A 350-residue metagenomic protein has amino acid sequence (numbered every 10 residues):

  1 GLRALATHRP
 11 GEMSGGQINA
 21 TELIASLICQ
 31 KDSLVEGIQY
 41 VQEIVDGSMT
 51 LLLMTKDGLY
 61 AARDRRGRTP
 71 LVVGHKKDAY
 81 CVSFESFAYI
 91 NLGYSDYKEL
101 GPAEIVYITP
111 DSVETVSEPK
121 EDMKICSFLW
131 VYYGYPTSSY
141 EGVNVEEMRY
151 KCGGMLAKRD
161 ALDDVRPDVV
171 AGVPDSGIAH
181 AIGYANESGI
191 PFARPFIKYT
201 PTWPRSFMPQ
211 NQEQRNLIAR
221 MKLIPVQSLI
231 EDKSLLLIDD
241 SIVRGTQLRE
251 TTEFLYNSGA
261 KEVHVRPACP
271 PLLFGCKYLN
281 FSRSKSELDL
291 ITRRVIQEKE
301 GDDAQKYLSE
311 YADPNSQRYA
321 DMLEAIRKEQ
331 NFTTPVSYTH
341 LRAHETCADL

Functional and structural regions predicted by a protein language model:
G1-G101, Y107-D168, V173, E262: Conserved short alpha-helical segments that host acidic/polar catalytic motifs at enzyme active sites
Y60, R68-P70, Y89-N91, E114-T115 (+4 more regions): Flexible loop/turn segments at secondary-structure boundaries
A161-P167, N186-A193, Q227-E231, E253-E262: Secondary-structure transition/capping motifs at alpha-helix termini and the adjoining loop/turn into the next element
V170, G177-Y184, F192, S234-L255: Extended, hydrophobic alpha-helical segments in both membrane/secreted and soluble proteins
G189-S234, L273-K285: Short, glycine/charge-rich flexible loops or terminal/linker lids adjacent to PRPP-binding catalytic cores
V265-P267: Short beta-strand-centered segment that lines the nucleotide-binding/catalytic pocket of NTP-utilizing
C276-G301: Acidic, Ser/Thr-rich peripheral helices and adjacent loops at domain boundaries
T339-T346: Conserved small/polar residues in nucleotide/adenosyl-binding loops
